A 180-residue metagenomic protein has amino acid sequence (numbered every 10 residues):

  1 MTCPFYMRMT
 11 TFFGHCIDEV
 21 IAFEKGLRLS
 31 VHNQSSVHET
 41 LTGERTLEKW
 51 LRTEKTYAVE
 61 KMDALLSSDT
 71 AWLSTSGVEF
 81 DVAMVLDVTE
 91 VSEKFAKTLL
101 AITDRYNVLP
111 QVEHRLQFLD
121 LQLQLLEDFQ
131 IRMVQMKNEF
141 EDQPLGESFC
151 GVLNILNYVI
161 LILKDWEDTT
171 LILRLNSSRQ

Functional and structural regions predicted by a protein language model:
M1-Q180: Extended helix-rich, non-globular scaffold segments
